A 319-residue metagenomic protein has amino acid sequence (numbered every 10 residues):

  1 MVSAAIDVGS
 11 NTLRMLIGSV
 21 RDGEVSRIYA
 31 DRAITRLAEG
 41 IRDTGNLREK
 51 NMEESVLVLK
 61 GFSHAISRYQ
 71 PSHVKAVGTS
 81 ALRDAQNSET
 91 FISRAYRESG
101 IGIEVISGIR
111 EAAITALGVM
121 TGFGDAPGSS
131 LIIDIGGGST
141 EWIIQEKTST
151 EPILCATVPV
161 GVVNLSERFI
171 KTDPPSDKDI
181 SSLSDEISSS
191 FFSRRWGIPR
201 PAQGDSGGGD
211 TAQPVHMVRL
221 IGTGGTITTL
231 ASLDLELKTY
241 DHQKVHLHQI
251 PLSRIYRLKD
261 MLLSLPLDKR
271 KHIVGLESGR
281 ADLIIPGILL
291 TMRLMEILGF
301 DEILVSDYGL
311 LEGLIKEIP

Functional and structural regions predicted by a protein language model:
M1-R27: N-terminal basic/disordered segments at the start of proteins
S3, I17, G40-P71, T79-S129 (+3 more regions): Helical "lid/coupling" subdomains associated with nucleotide-phosphate turnover
D22-V25, K147-E151: Short, solvent-exposed loop/turn segments that connect beta-strands within catalytic domains and beta-strand-rich
V25-R36: Conserved ATP-binding subdomain of kinase catalytic cores across diverse folds
A76: Dinucleotide-binding Rossmann-like beta1-alpha1 core, especially the glycine-rich loop that anchors the ADP
S129-S139: A generic, well-ordered mixed alpha/beta core segment in the N-terminal half of proteins
